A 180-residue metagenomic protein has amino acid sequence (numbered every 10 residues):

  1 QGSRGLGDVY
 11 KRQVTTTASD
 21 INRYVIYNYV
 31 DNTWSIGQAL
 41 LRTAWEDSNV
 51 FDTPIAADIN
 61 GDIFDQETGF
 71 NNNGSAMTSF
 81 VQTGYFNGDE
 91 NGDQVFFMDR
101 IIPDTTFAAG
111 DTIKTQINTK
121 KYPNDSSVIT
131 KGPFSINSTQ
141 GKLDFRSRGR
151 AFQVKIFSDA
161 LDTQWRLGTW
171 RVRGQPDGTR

Functional and structural regions predicted by a protein language model:
S3-R180: Beta-sheet repeat architectures centered on beta-propellers
